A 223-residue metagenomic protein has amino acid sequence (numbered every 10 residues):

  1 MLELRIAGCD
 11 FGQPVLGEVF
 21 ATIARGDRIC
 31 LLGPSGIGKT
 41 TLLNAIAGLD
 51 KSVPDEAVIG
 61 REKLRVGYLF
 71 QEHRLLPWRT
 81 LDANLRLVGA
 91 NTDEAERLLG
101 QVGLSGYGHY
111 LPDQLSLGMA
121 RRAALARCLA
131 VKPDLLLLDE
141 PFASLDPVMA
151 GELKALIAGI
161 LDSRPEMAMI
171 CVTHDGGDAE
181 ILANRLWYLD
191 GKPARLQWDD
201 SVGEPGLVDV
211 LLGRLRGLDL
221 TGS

Functional and structural regions predicted by a protein language model:
R79-N91: Q-loop/switch helix immediately C-terminal to the Walker
T92-Y107, I157-G159: Conserved ABC ATPase "signature" region
L111-L115, M119: Conserved ABC ATPase signature
L125-A126: Hydrophobic anchor residue at the start of the ABC signature
L136-E140: Catalytic Walker B motif of ABC-type/P-loop ATPase nucleotide-binding domains
A150-P165: Helical segment within the ABC ATPase nucleotide-binding domain
G191-G217: Conserved beta-strand-loop-alpha-helix hinge in the C-terminal portion of ABC ATPase nucleotide-binding domains
